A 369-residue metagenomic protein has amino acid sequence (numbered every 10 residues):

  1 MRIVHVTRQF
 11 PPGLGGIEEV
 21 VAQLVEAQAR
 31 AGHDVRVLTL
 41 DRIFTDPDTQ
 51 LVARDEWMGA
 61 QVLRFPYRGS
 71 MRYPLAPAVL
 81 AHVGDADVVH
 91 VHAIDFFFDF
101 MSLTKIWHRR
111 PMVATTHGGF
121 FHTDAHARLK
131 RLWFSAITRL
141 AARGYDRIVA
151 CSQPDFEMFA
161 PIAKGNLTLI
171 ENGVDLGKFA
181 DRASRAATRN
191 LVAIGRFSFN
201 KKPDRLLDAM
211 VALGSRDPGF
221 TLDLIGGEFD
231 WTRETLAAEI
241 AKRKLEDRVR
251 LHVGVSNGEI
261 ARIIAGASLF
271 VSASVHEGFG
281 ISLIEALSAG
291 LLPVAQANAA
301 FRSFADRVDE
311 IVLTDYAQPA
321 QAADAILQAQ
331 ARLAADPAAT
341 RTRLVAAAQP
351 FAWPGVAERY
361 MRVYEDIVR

Functional and structural regions predicted by a protein language model:
V4, A183-M210, D223: Conserved donor-binding/catalytic core segment of Leloir-type glycosyltransferases
D41-F44, I194, T221-T235: Glycosyltransferase donor-sugar binding loop
R131-R147: Membrane-proximal helix-turn-helix segments that form the acceptor-binding/catalytic region of lipid-linked
P154, G173: Carbohydrate-associated surface elements
E234-V255: Nucleotide-activated donor-binding/catalytic signature segment of Leloir-type glycosyltransferases, i.e., the conserved
G254-V255, R262-A267: Short alpha-helical donor nucleotide-sugar binding micro-motif in glycosyltransferases
V275: Aromatic "clamp/platform" in nucleotide-sugar-dependent glycosyltransferases that forms part of the donor/acceptor
R307, I311-A320, Q328-A334: Conserved acidic donor-binding segment of nucleotide-sugar-dependent glycosyltransferases
